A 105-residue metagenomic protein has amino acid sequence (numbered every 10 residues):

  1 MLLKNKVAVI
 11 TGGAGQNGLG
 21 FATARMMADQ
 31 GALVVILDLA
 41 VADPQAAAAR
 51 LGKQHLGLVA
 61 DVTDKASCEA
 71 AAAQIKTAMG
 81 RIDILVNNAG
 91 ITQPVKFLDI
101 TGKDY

Functional and structural regions predicted by a protein language model:
L2-V34: Canonical Rossmann dinucleotide-binding motif of NAD(H)/NADP(H)-dependent dehydrogenases/reductases, specifically
Q16-N17, T92-K96: Short beta->alpha connector loops of Rossmann-like oxidoreductase domains
Q30-A46: Conserved glycine-rich Rossmann-like NAD(P)H-binding loop of the short-chain dehydrogenase/reductase
V34, H55-G57: Hydrophobic anchor at the start of a short beta-strand that flanks the dinucleotide cofactor-binding loop
L39-P44, V59-A71, G102: The beta1-alpha1 cofactor-binding region of Rossmann-like NAD(H)/NADP(H)-dependent oxidoreductases
A47-G52: Short, conserved SAM-binding/catalytic segment of Class I S-adenosyl-L-methionine-dependent methyltransferases
K53-Q54, A73-N87, Q93: A glycine-rich helix->loop->beta "capping" turn within Rossmann-like NAD(P)(H)-dependent oxidoreductase domains
K96-F97, D104-Y105: Substrate-binding pocket helix/loop in short-chain dehydrogenase/reductase
